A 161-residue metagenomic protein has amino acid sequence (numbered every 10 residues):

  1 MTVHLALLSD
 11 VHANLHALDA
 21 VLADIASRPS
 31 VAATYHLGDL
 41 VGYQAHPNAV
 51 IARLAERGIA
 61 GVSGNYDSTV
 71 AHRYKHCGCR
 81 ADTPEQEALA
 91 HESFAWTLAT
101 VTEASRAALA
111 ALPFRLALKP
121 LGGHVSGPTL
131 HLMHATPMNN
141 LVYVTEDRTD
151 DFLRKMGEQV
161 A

Functional and structural regions predicted by a protein language model:
M1, R28-V31, P84-Q86, H131-M133: A short alpha-helix capping/helix-coil boundary motif
M1-A6, L118-H131: Beta-strand-turn-beta hairpins that frame and shape the catalytic cleft of phosphate-ester-processing enzymes
M1-I59: N-terminal active-site segment of His-dependent metallophosphoesterases
D10, D39, G64-D67, H134: Acidic active-site catalytic centers that drive phospho-/nucleotidyl reactions and related ester hydrolyses
D10-H12, H131-M138, V160-A161: Histidine-centered catalytic micro-motifs
Y35, A60-V62, H131-M133: Hydrophobic/aromatic beta-strand patches that form the interior of the parallel beta-sheet core in alpha/beta enzyme
V50-I51, E56-L118, S126-G127, N139 (+1 more regions): Active-site neighborhood of divalent metal-dependent phosphoester bond hydrolases
